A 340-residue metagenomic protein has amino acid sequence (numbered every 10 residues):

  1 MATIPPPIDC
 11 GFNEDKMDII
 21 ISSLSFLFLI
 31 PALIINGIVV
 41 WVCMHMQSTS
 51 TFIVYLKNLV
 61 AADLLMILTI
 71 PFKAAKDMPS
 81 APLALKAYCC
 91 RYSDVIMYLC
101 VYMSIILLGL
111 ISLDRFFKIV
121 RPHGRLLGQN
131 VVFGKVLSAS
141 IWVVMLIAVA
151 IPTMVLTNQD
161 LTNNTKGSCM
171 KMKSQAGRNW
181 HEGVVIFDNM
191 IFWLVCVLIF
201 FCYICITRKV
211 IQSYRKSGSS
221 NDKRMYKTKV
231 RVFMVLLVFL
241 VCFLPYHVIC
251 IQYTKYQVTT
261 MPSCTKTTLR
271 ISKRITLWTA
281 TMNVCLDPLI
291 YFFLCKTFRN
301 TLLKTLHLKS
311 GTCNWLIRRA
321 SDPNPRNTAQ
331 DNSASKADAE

Functional and structural regions predicted by a protein language model:
M1-F12, A139, Q212, K216-Y226 (+2 more regions): Intrinsically disordered regulatory tails of 7TM GPCRs
M1-I38, Q175, V184-D188, E340: Extracellular N-terminal segment of 7TM GPCRs
P5-F12, S80-D94, Y98, G134 (+4 more regions): Loop architecture of class A 7-transmembrane GPCRs
E14-F26, T51-L110, R121-L126: Extracellular TM2-ECL1-early TM3 structural module of rhodopsin-like
S25-F28, V42, L65-A81, D94 (+7 more regions): Helix-to-loop junction signature of class
P31-M44, V60, I67-P71, L99-H123 (+2 more regions): Cytoplasm-facing ends of alpha-helical transmembrane segments in multi-pass membrane proteins
M103-L110, F117, R121-S168, L194-L198: Fourth transmembrane helix
M172-K173, I191, R208-V248, K266: Intracellular effector-coupling site of seven-transmembrane GPCRs, centered on the ICL3-to-TM6 transition
